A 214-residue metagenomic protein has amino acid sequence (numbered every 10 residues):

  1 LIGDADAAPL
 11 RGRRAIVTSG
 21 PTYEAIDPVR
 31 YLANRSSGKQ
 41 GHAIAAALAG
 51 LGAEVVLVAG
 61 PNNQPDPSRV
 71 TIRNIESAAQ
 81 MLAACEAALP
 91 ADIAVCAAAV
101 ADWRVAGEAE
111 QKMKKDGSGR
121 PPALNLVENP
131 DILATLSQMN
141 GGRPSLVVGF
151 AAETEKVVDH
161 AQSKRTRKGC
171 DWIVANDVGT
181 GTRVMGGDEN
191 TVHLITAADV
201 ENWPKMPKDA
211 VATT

Functional and structural regions predicted by a protein language model:
L1-A5: Internal gly/pro-rich beta-alpha loop/helix module that stabilizes soluble enzyme cofactors or their anionic handles
A7-A8, V184: Short secondary-structure boundary/capping segments
P9-S77: Glycine-rich phosphate/diphosphate-binding loop of Rossmann-like nucleotide-binding domains
R13, D188-V192: Change "...and in nucleic-acid phosphodiester-cleaving endonucleases..." to "...and in nucleic-acid processing enzymes
T18, A25-K39, G117-E128, A152-E153 (+1 more regions): Short, glycine-rich nucleotide/cofactor-binding loops
A49, E54-R183, H193: Glycine-rich phosphate/dinucleotide-binding loop and adjoining beta-alpha-beta core of small-molecule
I195-A197: Conserved beta strand-loop-helix elements of the APE1-like EEP
D199-T214: Phosphate-binding loop/pocket of nucleotide- and phosphate-handling active sites
